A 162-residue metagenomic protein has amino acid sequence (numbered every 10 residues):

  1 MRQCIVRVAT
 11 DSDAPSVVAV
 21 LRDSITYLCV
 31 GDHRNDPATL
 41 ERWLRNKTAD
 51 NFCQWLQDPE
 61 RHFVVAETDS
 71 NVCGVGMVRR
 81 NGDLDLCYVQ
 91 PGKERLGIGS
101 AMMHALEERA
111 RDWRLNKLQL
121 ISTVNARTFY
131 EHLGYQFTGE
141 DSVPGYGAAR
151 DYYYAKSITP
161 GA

Functional and structural regions predicted by a protein language model:
R2-I5: Extreme N-terminal starter segment of soluble prokaryotic enzymes
V8-D11, A19-G92, M103-A105, R109 (+2 more regions): Acetyl-CoA-dependent GNAT
G97: Glycine-rich phosphate-binding loop
N116, I121-N125, L133, E140-A162: C-terminal "cap" of GNAT-fold acetyltransferases
